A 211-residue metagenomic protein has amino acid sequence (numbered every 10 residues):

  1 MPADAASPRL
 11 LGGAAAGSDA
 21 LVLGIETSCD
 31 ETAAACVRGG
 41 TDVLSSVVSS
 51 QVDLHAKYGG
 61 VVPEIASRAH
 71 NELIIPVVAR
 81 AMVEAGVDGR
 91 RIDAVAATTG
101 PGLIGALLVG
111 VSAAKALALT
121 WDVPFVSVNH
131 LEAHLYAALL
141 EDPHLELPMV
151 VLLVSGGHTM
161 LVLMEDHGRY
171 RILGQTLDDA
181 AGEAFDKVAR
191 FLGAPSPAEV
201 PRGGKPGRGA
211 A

Functional and structural regions predicted by a protein language model:
P2-A20, S28, A35, V154 (+1 more regions): A short helix-loop
D4-A20, V128-V150: Conserved phosphate-binding catalytic cores of ATP/NTP-utilizing and phosphoryl-transfer enzymes
L10, G17-R91, A97-P101, L108 (+2 more regions): N-terminal beta-alpha supersecondary unit
G17-A20, D30-T32, T41-L44, R90-D93 (+4 more regions): Short coil/turn connectors at secondary-structure junctions
G24-I25, A96-T98, N129, V150-S155 (+1 more regions): Short beta-strand segments
A81, A85, T120, A138 (+1 more regions): Change "in soluble alpha/beta enzymes" to "in soluble alpha/beta proteins
A97-W121, L140: Short Gly/Thr/Asp-enriched flexible loops that form oxyanion-binding sites at enzyme active sites
A114-H134, G174-A180: Short, acidic/small-residue loops that bind anionic groups at enzyme active sites
